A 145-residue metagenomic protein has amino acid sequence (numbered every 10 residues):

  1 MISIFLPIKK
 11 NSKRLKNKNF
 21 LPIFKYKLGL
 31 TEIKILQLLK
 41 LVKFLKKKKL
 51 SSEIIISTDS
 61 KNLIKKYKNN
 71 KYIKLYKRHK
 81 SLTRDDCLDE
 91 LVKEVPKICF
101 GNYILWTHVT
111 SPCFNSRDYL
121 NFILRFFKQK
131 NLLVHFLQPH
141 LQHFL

Functional and structural regions predicted by a protein language model:
M1-N17: N-terminal nucleotide-binding beta1-loop-alpha1 segment
I4, E53-I56, I104, L133-V134: Hydrophobic/aromatic residues located in beta-strands of well-ordered beta-sheets within soluble catalytic
I8, T58-S60, L137-Q138: Short beta-strand/turn micro-motifs composed of small residues that flank or help shape donor/cofactor-binding pockets
L15-I23, K27-K40: Short, well-formed alpha-helical segments that are part of the catalytic scaffolds of diverse glycosyltransferases
F20, L75, L133-V134: Conserved beta-strand scaffold positions in the cores of enzyme catalytic domains, especially in NTP/NDP-utilizing
T31-F100: Conserved N-terminal catalytic core of the sugar/cofactor nucleotidyltransferase
R84-L91, Y103, H108-L145: Conserved core of the sugar-phosphate nucleotidyltransferase
